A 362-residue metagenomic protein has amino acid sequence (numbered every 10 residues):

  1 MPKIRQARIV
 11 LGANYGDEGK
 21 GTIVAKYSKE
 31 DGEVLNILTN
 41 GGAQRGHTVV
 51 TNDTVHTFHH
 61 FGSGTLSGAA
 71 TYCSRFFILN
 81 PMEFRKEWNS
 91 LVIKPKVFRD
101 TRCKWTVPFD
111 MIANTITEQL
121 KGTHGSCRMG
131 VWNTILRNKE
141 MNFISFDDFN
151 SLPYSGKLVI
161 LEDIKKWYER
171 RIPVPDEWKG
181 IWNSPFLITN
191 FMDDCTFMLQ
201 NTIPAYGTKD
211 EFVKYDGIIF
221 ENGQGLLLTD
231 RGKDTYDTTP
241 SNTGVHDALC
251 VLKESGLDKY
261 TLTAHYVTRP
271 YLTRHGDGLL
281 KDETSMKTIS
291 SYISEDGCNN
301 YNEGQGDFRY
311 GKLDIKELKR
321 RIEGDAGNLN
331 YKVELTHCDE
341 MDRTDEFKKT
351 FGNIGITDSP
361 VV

Functional and structural regions predicted by a protein language model:
P2-V362: Non-transmembrane, aqueous-exposed alpha-helical and coiled segments at domain scale
